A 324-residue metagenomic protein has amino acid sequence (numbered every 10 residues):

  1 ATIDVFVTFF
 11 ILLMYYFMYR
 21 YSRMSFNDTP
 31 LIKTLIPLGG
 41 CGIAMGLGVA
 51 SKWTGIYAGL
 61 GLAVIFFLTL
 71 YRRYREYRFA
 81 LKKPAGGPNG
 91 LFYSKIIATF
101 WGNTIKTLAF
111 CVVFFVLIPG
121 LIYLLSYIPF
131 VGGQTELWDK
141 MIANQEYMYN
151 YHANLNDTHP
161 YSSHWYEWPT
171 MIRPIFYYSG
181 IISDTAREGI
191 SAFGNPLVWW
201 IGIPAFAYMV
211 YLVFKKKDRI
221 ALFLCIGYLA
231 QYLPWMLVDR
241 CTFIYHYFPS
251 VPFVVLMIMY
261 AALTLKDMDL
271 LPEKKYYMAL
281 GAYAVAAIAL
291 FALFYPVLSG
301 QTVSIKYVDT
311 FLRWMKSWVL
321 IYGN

Functional and structural regions predicted by a protein language model:
A1-D4, G194, M236-F248, V297 (+1 more regions): Membrane-interface catalytic loops of GT-C/OST-like multi-pass glycosylation enzymes that act
A1-V7, S51-T54: Short acidic/glycine- and proline-prone juxtamembrane loop motifs at membrane-interface regions of multi-pass membrane
F10-S22, I43-A44, L60-F67, L121 (+3 more regions): Transmembrane alpha-helical segments
M14-I36, F67-E76: Membrane-interface transmembrane helices that cradle and orient dolichyl/undecaprenyl
P30, T34-K52, Y232: Membrane-interface alpha helices of multi-pass inner-membrane proteins
K33-P37, P196-W199, K215-G227, K275-Y283: Membrane-interfacial loop-to-transmembrane alpha-helix junctions, especially the N-terminal start
P37, V64, L70-Y74, A80 (+7 more regions): Transmembrane helical bundles and short interhelical boundary loops of multi-pass, membrane-embedded
I181-D218: Hydrophobic, aromatic-rich transmembrane alpha-helices and their immediate juxtamembrane boundary segments
